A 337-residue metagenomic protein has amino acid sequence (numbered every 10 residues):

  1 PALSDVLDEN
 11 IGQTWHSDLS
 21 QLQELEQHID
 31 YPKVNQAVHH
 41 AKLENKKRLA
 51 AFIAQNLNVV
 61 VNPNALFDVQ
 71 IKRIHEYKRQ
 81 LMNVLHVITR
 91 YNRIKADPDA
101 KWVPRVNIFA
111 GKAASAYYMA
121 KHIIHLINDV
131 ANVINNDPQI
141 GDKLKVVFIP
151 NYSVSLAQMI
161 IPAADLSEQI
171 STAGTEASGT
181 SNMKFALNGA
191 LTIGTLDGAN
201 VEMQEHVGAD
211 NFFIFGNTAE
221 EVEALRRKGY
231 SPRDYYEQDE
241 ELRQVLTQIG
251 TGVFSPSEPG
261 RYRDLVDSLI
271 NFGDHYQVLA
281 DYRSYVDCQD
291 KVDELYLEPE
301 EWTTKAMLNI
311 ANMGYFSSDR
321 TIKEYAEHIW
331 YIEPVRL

Functional and structural regions predicted by a protein language model:
P1-L337: Catalytic cores of carbohydrate-active enzymes across secretory and cytosolic contexts
